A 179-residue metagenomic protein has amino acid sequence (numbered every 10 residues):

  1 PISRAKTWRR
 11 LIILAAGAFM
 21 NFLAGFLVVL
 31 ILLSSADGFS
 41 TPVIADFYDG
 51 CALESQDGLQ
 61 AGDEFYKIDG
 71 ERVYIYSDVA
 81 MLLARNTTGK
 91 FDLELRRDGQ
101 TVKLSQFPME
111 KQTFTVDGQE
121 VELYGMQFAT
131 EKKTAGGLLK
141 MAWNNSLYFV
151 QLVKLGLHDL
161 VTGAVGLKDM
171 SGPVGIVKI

Functional and structural regions predicted by a protein language model:
P1-V28, F128-E131: Membrane-embedded helix-turn/re-entrant segments that form the catalytic/gating core of multi-pass membrane enzymes
I2-W8, Y48, D92, Q106-I179: Functional transmembrane alpha-helices
A15, D78-L82: Short beta-alpha junctions and helix-cap segments that line functional grooves
L27-S35: Hydrophobic membrane-targeting alpha-helices
A36-L53: Alpha-helical transmembrane signal-anchor/signal-peptide segments
S55-S77, S146: Conserved PDZ fold ligand-binding element
Q60, Y66-K67, M81-E120: PDZ-domain C-terminal substructure recognizer with occasional recognition of PDZ-binding tails
